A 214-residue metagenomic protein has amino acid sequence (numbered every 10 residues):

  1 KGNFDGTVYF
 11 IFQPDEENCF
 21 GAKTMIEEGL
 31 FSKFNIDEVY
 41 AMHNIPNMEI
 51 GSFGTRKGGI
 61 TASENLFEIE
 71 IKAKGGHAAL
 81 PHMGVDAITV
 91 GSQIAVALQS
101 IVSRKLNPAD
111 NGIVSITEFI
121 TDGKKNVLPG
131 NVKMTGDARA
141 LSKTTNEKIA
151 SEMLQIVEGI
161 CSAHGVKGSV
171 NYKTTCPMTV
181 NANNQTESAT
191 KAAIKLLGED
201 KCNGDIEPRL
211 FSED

Functional and structural regions predicted by a protein language model:
G2-E118, G123-V127, S212-E213: Histidine/acidic-residue-rich, glycine-tolerant segments that coordinate divalent metal ions
T89-D214: Metal-dependent amide/peptide-bond hydrolase catalytic core, centered on the "pita-bread" metallohydrolase fold
